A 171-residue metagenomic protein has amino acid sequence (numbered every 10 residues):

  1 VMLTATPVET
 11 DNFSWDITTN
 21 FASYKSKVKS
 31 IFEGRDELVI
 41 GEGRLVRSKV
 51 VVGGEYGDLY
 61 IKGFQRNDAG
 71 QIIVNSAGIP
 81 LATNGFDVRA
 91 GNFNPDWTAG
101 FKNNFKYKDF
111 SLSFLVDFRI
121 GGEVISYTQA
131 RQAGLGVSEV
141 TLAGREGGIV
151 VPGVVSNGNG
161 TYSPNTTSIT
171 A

Functional and structural regions predicted by a protein language model:
V1-P7, W15-S23, A99-F105, F110-F118: Membrane-embedded beta-strands that build the outer-membrane beta-barrel scaffold
N12: Short, flexible loop/hinge motifs at secondary-structure junctions
K25-F93, K102, S111-A171: Surface-exposed, extracytoplasmic segments of Gram-negative outer-membrane nutrient-acquisition systems
